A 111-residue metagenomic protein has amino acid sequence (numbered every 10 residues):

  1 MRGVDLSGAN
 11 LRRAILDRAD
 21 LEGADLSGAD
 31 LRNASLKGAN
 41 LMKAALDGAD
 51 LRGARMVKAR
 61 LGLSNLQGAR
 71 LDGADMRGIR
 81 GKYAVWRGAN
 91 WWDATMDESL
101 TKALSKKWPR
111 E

Functional and structural regions predicted by a protein language model:
M1-E111: Tandem repeat scaffolds
